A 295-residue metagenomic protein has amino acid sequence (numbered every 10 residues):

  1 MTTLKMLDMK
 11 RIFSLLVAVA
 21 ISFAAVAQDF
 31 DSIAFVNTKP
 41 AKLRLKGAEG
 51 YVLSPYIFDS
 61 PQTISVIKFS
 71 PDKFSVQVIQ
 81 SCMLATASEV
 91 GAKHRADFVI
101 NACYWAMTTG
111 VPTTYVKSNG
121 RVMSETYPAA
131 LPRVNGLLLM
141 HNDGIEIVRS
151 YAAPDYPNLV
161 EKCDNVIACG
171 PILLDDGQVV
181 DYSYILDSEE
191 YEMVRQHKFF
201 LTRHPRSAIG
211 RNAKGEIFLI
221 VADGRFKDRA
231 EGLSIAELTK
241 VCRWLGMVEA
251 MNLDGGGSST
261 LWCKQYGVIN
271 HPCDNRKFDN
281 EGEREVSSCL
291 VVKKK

Functional and structural regions predicted by a protein language model:
M1-F30: Bacterial Sec-dependent N-terminal signal peptides
Q28-V148: Zymogen propeptides
S60, Q80-L84, A152-Y156, A222-K227: Short, solvent-exposed aromatic-acidic interface loops
F69-D72, L139-E146, D175-G177, R211-E216 (+2 more regions): Short acidic-glycine loop/turn motifs at beta-strand connectors
P71-K73, Q80-C82, A102-W105, Y151 (+4 more regions): A mature extracytoplasmic/lumenal domain signature
T86-V90, Y156-K162, M193, D228-S234: A short, polar/proline- and glycine-enriched secondary-structure boundary/capping micro-motif
W105-F200: Active-site-adjacent helix-turn-beta-strand microarchitecture at beta-sheet edges that either contains or buttresses
T109-P132, Y191-A213, F218-E249, L253 (+1 more regions): Conserved, well-ordered active-site substructure
